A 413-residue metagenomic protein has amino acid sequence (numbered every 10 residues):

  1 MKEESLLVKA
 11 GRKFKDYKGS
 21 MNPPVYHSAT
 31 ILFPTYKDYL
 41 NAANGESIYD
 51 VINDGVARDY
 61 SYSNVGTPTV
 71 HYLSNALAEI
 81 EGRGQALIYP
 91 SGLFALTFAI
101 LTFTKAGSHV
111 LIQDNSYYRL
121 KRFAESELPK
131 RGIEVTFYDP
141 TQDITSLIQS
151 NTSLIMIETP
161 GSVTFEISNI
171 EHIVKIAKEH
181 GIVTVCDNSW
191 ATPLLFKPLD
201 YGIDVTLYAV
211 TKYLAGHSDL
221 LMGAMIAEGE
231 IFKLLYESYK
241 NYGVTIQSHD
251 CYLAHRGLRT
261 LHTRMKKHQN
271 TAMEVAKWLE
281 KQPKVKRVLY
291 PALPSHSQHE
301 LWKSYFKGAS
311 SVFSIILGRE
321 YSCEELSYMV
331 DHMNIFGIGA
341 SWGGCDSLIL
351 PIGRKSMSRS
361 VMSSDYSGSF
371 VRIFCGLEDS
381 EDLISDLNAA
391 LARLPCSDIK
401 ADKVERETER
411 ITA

Functional and structural regions predicted by a protein language model:
M1-D54, I399, K403-A413: N-terminal glycine-rich, Lys/His-bearing helix-loop that initiates the first secondary-structure elements of many
L7-D16, Q85-K284, L289, E300 (+1 more regions): Conserved PLP-enzyme active-site core in the AAT-like
R12-F14, H27-P34, K212, T260 (+5 more regions): Glycine-rich beta-alpha junction loops
T30, T35-F94, R119-S126: Conserved N-terminal alpha-helix of the aminotransferase class I/II PLP-enzyme fold
A57-Y60, L220, G308-V312, G368-R372: Short, solvent-exposed beta-strand edge segments and adjacent coil->beta transition regions
G84, E125-S126, E134-T136, Y321 (+2 more regions): PLP-dependent enzyme catalytic core of the Aspartate aminotransferase-like
A254-T263, S311-R319, R372-G376: Short, well-ordered beta-strand elements within core beta-sheets of diverse protein domains
M273-N334, I338-G343, R354-S363, D398-T408 (+1 more regions): Conserved small-domain helix->loop->beta segment predominantly found in fold-type I
